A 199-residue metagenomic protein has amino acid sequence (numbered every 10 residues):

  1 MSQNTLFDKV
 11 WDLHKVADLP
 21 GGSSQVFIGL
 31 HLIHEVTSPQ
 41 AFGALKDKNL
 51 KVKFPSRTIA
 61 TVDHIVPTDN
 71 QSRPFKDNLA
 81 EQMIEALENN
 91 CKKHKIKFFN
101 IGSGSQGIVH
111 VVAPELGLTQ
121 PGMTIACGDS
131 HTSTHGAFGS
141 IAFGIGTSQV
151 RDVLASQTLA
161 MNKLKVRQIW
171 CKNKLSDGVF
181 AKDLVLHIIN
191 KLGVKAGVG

Functional and structural regions predicted by a protein language model:
M1-P55, V62: N-terminal amphipathic, basic-rich helices that act as targeting or association modules
D18-S23, V52-R57, K97-G102, L192-G199: Flexible, glycine/charged-enriched surface loops at secondary-structure junctions
S23, P121-G122, V166: Short, surface-exposed beta-edge/turn micro-motifs
Q25-F27, I65-R73, W170-K174: Active-site-proximal beta-alpha loop/turn segments in soluble metabolic enzymes
G29-L32, N78, L175: Generic amphipathic alpha-helical segments used as scaffolds and interaction surfaces in large, multi-domain proteins
H34-E35, Q40-A155, A160: Long, structured ligand/cofactor-binding scaffold of large enzymes
H131-G199: Mobile "lid/hinge" segments at catalytic clefts and subdomain interfaces of large enzymes
